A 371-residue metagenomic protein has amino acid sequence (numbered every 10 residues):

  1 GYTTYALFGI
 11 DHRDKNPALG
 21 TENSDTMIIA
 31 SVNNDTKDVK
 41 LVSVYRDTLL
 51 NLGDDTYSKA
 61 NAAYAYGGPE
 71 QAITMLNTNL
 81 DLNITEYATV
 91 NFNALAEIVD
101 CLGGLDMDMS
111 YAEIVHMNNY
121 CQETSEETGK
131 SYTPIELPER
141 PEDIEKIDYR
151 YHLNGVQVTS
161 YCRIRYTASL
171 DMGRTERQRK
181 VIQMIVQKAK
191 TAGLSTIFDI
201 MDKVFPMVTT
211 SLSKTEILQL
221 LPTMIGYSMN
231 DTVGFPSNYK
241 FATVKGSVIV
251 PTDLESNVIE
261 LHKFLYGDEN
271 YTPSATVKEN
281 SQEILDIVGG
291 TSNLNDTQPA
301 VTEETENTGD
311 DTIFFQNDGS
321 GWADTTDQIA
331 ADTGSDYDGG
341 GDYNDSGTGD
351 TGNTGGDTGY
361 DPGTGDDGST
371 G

Functional and structural regions predicted by a protein language model:
G1-K37, V244: Entry/capping segment at the start of metal-dependent catalytic domains with acidic active-site entry clusters
Y2, T56, F198, M207-D345: C-terminal solvent-exposed extensions
Y2-T3, E22-M27, T36-V44, D55-Y57 (+8 more regions): Extracytoplasmic
I10-R13, V32-D35, R46-L49, A65 (+6 more regions): Solvent-exposed coil/turn segments that connect beta secondary-structure elements in extracytoplasmic/periplasmic
D14-A18, S58-Y66, D81-E86, D148 (+4 more regions): Second-shell loop/turn segments in exported
T26, Y57, N61, P69-N77 (+9 more regions): Extracytoplasmic/secreted envelope proteins and their assembly/folding machinery, especially bacterial periplasmic
N34, L49, A65, N77-D81 (+6 more regions): Sec-exported extracytoplasmic/periplasmic mature domains
D100-T196, Y337, Y343, T364 (+1 more regions): Flexible, polar/acidic helix-loop-strand segments at domain edges
